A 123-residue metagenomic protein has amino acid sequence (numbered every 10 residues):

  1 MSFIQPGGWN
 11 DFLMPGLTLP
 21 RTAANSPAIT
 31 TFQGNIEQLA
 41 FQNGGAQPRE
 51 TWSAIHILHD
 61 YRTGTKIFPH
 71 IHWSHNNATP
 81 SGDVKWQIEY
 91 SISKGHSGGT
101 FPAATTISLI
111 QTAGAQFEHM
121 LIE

Functional and structural regions predicted by a protein language model:
M1-A46: N-terminal leader/pro-regions and domain N-caps
P27-A28, N76, G98, E123: Surface-exposed, glycine- and small/polar-enriched segments that build interaction surfaces at terminal
G44-D60: Short beta-strands within extracellular/lumenal beta-sheet-rich domains
I55-H59, W73-N77, Y90-H96: Beta-strand elements of well-folded, non-transmembrane domains
G64, A78-P80, S97-G99: Intrinsically disordered, low-complexity acidic/polar segments
G64-H75: A short beta-strand element within beta-rich, extracytoplasmic domains of secreted/secretory-pathway proteins
I67, T79-Q87: Short coil-to-beta strand junction motifs in C2/discoidin
S97-E123: Extracellular carbohydrate recognition and processing domains and analogous Trp-centered ligand-binding platforms
